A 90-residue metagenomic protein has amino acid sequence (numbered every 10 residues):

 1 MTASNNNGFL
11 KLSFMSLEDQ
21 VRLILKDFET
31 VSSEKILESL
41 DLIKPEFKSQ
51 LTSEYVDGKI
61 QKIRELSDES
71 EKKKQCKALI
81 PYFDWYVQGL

Functional and structural regions predicted by a protein language model:
T2-L37, I80-Q88: Short terminal alpha-helical segments
S13, L51-Y55, L90: Flexible loop/turn segments at the boundaries of HEAT repeats in alpha-solenoid HEAT proteins
L17, K62-L90: Charged low-complexity stretches with an acidic bias
D27-L37, K48-S53, D68-K74: Charged, low-complexity interaction regions
E38, L42, G58, A78-P81: Amphipathic alpha-helical interaction segments
L42-E65: Amphipathic protein-protein interaction modules
